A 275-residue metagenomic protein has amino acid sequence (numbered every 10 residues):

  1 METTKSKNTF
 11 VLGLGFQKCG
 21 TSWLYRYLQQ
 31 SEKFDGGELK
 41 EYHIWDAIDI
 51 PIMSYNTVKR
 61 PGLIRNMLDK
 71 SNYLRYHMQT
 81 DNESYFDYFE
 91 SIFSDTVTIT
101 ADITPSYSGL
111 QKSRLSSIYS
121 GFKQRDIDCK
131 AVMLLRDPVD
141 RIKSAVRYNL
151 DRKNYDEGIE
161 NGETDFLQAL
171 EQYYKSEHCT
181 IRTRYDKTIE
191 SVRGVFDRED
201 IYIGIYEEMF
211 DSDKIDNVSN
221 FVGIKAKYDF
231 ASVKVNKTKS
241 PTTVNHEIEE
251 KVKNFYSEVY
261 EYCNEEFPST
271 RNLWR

Functional and structural regions predicted by a protein language model:
M1-T104, S144, R152-L167: PAPS-dependent sulfotransferase catalytic core
D35, A101, K130-V132, Y202-G204: Hydrophobic/aromatic beta-strand patches that form the interior of the parallel beta-sheet core in alpha/beta enzyme
L39-K40, A47, R136, T180 (+2 more regions): The conserved 3'-phosphoadenosine-5'-phosphosulfate
K70-Y73, D102-G109, L167-I181, V235-E250: Surface-exposed cleft-lining segments at the edges of enzyme active sites
L74-T80, Y107-S113, C179-T180, E207-S212: Acidic-and-aromatic substrate-binding clefts and catalytic sites of carbohydrate-active enzymes
N82-F89, L115, Y119, I189-E190 (+1 more regions): Generic structural signal for well-ordered alpha-helices, preferentially at hydrophobic/aromatic core positions
L110-V132: ATP-dependent NMP and nucleoside kinases share a basic, alpha-helical "lid"
R125-A145, E207: Conserved phosphate-donor/acceptor-positioning beta-strand/loop module used by diverse small-molecule
